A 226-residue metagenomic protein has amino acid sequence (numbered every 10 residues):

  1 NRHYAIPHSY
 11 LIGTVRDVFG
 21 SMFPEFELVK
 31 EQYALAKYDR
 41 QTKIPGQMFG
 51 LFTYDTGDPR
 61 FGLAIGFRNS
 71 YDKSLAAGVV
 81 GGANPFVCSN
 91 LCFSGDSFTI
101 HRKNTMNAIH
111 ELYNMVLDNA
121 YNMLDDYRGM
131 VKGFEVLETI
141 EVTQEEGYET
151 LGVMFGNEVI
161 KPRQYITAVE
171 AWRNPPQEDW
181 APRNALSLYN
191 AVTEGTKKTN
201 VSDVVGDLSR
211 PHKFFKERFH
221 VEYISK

Functional and structural regions predicted by a protein language model:
R2-V29: Amphipathic alpha-helical segments
G20-L51: A short acidic/basic microdomain associated with nuclease active sites
Q32-A34, Q47-K226: Intrinsically disordered, low-complexity regions enriched in serine/threonine
